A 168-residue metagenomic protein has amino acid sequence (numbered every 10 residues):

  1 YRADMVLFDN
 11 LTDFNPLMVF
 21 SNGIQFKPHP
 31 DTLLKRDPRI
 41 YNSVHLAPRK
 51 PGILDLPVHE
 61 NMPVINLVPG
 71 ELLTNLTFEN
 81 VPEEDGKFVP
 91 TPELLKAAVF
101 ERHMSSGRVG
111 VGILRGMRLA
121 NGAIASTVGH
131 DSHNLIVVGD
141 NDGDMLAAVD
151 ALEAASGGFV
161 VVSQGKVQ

Functional and structural regions predicted by a protein language model:
Y1-Q168: Active-site microenvironment of metallo-dependent hydrolases
